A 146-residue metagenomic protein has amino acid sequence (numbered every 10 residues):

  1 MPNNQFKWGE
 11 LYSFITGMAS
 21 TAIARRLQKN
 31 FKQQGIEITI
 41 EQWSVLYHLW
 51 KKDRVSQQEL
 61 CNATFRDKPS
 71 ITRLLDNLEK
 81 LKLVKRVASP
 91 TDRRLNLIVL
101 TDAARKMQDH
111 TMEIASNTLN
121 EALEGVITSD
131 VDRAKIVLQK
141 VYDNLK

Functional and structural regions predicted by a protein language model:
M1-K7, T128-K146: C-terminal regulatory/oligomerization modules of transcriptional regulators
M1-Q34: N-terminal leader segment of winged-helix/HTH proteins
W8, Y12, E41-Q42, A103 (+1 more regions): N-terminal positioning helix adjacent to the helix-turn-helix/winged-helix DNA-binding module
A19, I23, N30, T64 (+4 more regions): Alpha-helical linker/hinge and terminal dimerization helices associated with HTH transcriptional regulators
T21, R25-D67: N-terminal helix-turn-helix DNA-binding core of bacterial DNA-binding proteins
Y47-H48, N62, D109, K135 (+1 more regions): A cross-family signal for key residues in well-ordered alpha-helices that form functional helical elements
Q57-Q58, P69, D76, N96: Residues within helix-turn-helix
D76-I136: Charged, amphipathic alpha-helical coiled-coil/dimerization segments
